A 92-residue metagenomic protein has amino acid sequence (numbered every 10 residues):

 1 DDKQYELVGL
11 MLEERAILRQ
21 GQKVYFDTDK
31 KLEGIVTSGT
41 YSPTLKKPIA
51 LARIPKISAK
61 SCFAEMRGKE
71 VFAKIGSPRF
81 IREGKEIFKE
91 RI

Functional and structural regions predicted by a protein language model:
D1-I92: Conserved, structured C-terminal
